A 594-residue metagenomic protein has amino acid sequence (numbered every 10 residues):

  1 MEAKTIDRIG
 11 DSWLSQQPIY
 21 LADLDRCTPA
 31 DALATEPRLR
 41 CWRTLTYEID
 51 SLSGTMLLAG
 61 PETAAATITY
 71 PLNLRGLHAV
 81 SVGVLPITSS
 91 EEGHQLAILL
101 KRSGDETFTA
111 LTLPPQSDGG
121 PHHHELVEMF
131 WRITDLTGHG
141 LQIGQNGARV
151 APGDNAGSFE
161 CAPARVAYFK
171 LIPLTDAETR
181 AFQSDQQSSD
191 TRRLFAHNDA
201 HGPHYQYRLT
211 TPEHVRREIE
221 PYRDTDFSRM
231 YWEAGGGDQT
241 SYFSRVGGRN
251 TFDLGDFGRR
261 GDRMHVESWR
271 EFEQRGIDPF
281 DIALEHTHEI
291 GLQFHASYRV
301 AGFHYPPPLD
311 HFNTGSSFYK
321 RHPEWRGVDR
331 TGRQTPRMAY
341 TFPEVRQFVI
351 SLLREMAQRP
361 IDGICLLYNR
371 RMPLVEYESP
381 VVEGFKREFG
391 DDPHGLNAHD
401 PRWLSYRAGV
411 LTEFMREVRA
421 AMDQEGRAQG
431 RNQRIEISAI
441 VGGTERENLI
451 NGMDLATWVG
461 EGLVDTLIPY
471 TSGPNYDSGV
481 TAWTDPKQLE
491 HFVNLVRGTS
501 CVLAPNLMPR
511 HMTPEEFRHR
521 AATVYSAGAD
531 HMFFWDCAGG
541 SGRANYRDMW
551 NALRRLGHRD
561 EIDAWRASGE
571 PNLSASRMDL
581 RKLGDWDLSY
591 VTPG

Functional and structural regions predicted by a protein language model:
M1-P71, P593: Glycan-recognition and processing domains
L72-L96, G594: A short beta-strand element within beta-rich, extracytoplasmic domains of secreted/secretory-pathway proteins
S103-G138: Extracellular carbohydrate recognition and processing domains and analogous Trp-centered ligand-binding platforms
R132-D154: Noncatalytic modules at the cell exterior or secretory-pathway interfaces, chiefly beta-strand-rich lectin/adhesion
Q186-P212, L254-E285, E289, F294-Q358 (+1 more regions): Active-site-adjacent "subsite" loops/lids of carbohydrate-active enzymes
E213-S244, R359-G363, L463-P469, V524-M532: Catalytic domains of carbohydrate-active enzymes, especially glycoside hydrolases
D238-P279, P307-Y340, M372-G409, R559 (+2 more regions): Aromatic- and acidic-residue-enriched carbohydrate-binding clefts of CAZyme catalytic domains
E344, F348-S500, M512, E516: Active-site neighborhood of glycoside hydrolase catalytic domains
